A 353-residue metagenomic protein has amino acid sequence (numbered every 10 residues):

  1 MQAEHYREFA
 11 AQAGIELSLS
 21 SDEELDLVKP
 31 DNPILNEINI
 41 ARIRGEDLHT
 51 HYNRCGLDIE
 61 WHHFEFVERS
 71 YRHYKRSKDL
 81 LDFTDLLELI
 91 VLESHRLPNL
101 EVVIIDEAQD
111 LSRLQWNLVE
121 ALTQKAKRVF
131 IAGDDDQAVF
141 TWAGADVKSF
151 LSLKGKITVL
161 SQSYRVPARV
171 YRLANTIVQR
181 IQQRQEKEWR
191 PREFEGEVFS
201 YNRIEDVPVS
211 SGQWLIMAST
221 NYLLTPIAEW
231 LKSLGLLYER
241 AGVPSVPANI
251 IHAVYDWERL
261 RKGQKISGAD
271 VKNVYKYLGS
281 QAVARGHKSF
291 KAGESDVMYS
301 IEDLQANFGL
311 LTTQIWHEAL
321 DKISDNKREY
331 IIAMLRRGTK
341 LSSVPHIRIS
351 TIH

Functional and structural regions predicted by a protein language model:
M1-P33, K232-L234, E239-N249: Conserved P-loop NTPase-based nucleic-acid remodeling module centered on helicase motor cores
A3-Y6, D31-I34, L48, F64 (+4 more regions): Short amphipathic alpha-helical segments that mediate assembly, nucleic-acid/protein binding, or membrane association
A13-I104, R113-L118, I131, T141: Accessory N-terminal region flanking or inserted into the helicase ATPase core in nucleic-acid motor proteins
V28-L48, G212-L234: Amphipathic alpha-helical "lid/sensor" segments that cap RecA-like P-loop NTPase cores
S70-K78, D85-E93, I157-Q162, Q182-P191 (+4 more regions): Flexible, surface-exposed loop/gating regions in the mature catalytic domains of secreted/periplasmic hydrolases
R96-L100, D206-G212, S342-S343: Flexible, charged surface loops at secondary-structure boundaries
V102, Q109-E195, N202, L215-L234 (+3 more regions): Conserved helicase motor core of SF1/SF2 NTP-dependent helicases
A168-Y171, A218-H353: Core RecA-like ATPase module of SF1/SF2 helicases and allied nucleic-acid translocases
